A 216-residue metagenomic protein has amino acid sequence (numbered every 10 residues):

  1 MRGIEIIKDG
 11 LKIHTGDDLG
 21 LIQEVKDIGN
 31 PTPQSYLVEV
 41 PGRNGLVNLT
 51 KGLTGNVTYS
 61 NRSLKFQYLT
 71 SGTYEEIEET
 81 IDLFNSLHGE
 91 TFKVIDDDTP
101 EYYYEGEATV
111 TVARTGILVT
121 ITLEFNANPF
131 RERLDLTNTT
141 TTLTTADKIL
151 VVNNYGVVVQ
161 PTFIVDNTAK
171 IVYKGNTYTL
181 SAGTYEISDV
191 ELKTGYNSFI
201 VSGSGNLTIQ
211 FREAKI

Functional and structural regions predicted by a protein language model:
M1-I216: Extracellular/virion structural assembly segments
